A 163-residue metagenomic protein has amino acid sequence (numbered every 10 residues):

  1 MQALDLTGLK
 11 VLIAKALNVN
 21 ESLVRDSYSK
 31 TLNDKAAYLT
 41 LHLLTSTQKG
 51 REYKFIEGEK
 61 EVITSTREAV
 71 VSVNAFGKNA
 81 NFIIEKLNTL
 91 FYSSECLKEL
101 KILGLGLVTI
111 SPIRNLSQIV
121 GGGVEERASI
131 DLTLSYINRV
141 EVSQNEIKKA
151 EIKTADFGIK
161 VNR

Functional and structural regions predicted by a protein language model:
M1-G58, E151-R163: Small/polar-rich, solvent-exposed N-terminal microdomains that initiate assembly or binding
L12, A16, L90-K98: Conserved short hydrophobic interaction patches
K49, N81, N138-V142: Residue-level signal for secondary-structure boundary sites
E59-E61, V120: Outer-membrane beta-barrel proteins
I63-N81, L87, E126-Y136: Oligomerization/assembly interface segments of phage tail-like spikes and tubes
E85-F91, I147-K148: Short amphipathic alpha-helices in soluble, non-transmembrane regions that often serve as interface/regulatory elements
S93-R139: Acidic-leaning, charged glycine-interspersed low-complexity segments
E126, D131-R163: Hydrophobic secondary-structure block in the mid-to-C-terminal portion of proteins
